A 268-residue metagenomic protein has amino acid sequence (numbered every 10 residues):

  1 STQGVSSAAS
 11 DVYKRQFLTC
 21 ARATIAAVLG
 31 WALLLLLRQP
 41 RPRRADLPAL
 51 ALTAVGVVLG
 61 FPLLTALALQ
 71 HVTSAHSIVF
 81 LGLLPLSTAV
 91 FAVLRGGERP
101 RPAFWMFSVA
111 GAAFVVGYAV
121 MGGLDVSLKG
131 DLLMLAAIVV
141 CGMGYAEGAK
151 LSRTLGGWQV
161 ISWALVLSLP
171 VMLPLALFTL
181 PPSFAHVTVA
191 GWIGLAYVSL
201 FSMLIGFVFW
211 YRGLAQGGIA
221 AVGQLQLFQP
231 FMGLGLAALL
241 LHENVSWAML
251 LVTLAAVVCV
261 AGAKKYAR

Functional and structural regions predicted by a protein language model:
T2-Y13: Short, small-residue-biased leader/transition segments that mark boundaries at the very start of proteins
G4, W31-L81, G117, S199-G217: Specific transmembrane alpha-helical segments of multi-pass solute transporters/efflux pumps, especially DMT/EamA
S7, A26-R43, L63, L67 (+4 more regions): Membrane-interface helix-cap regions at the ends of transmembrane helices in multi-pass membrane proteins
D11-C20, P42-P48, V120-V140, L177-Y197 (+1 more regions): Juxtamembrane helix-entry segments on the extracytoplasmic side of multipass membrane proteins
T19-A21, V58, P62, H76-L83 (+2 more regions): Helix-helix packing/entry segments at the starts of transmembrane helices
A21-I25, P48, L52, G56 (+8 more regions): Hydrophobic residues within alpha-helical transmembrane segments of multi-pass solute transporters/permease subunits
A26-G30, L35, T88-V90, L94 (+4 more regions): Transmembrane alpha-helical segments that form core, pore/gating elements of small-molecule transporters/exporters
G30, A51, L83, F91 (+4 more regions): Hydrophobic transmembrane alpha-helices of multi-pass small-molecule transport proteins
